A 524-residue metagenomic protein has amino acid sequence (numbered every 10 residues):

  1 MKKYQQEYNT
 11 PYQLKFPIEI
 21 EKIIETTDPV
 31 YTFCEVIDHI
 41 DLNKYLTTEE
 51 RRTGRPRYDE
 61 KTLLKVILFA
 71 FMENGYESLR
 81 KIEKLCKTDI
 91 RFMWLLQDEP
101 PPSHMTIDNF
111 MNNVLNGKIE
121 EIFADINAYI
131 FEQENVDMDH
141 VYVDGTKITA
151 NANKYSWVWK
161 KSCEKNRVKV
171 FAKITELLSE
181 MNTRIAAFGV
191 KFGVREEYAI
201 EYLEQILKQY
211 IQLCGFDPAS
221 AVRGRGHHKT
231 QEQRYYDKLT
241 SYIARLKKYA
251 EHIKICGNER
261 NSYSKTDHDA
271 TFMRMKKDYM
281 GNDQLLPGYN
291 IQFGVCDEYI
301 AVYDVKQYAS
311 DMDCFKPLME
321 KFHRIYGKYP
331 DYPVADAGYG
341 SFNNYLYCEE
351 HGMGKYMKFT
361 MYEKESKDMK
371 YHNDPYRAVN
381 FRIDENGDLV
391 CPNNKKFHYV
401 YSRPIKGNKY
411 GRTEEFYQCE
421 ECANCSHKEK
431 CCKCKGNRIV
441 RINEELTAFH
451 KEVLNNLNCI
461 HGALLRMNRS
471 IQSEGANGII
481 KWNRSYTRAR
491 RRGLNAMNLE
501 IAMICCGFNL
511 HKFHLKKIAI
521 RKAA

Functional and structural regions predicted by a protein language model:
M1-Q5, E50-G54, H461-L465: A ubiquitous short alpha-helical element
M1-Y31: Hydrophobic alpha-helical membrane-insertion signals
K22, G54-D59, F71-G75, L96 (+2 more regions): Short secondary-structure transition/capping motifs
E25-K65, F71, E444: Basic, short loop/linker segments at the boundary and entry of helix-turn-helix/winged-helix-like folds
H39-K44, D89, M93, N483: A short secondary-structure junction motif
E50-P56, F92, R491-G493: A short glycine/serine-rich beta->alpha loop
R55, M93-E99, N127-Y129: Catalytic micro-motifs at enzyme active sites that drive phosphoryl/nucleotidyl and oxygen chemistry
I67, G75-K87, P100-A524: Anion-binding and metal-coordination hotspots
